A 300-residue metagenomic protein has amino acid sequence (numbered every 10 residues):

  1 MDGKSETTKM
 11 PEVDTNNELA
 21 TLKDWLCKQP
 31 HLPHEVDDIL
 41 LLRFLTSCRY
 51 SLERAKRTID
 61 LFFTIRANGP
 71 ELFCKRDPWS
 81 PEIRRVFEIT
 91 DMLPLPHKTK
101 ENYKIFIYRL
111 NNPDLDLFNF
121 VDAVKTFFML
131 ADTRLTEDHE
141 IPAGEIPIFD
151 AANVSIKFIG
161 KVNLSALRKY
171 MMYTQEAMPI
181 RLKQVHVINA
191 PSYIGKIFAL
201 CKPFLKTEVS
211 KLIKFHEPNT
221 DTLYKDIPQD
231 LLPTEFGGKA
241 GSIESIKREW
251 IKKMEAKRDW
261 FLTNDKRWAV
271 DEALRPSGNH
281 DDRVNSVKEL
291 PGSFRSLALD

Functional and structural regions predicted by a protein language model:
M1-D300: Basic, amphipathic alpha-helical/coil surface patches used to engage anionic, phosphate-bearing ligands and membranes
